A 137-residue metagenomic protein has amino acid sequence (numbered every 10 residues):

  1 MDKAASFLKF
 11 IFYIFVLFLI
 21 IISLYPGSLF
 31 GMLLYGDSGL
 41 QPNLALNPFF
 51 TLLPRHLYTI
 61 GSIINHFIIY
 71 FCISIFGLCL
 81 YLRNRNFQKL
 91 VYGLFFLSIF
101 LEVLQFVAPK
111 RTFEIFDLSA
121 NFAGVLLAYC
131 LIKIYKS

Functional and structural regions predicted by a protein language model:
M1-P109, F113-I115, F122, L126-S137: Bulky hydrophobic segments
